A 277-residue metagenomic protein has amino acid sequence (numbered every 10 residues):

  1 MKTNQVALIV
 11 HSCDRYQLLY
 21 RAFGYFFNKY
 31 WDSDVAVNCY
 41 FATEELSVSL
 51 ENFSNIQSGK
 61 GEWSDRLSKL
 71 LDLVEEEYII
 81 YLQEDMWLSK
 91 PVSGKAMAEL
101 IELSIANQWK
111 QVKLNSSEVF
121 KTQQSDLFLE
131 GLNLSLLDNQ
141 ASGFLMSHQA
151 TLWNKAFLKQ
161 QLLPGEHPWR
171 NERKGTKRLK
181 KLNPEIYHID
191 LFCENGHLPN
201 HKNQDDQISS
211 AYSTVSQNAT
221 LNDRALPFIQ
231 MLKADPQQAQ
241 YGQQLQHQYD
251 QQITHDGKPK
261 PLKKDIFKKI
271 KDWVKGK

Functional and structural regions predicted by a protein language model:
M1-G59, S64-R66, L73, E77-Y78: N-terminal anchoring/stem segment of glycosyltransferases
Y40-F41, I80-Y81, K110-N115, L152 (+1 more regions): A structural signal for short, well-ordered beta-strand segments and their strand-loop junctions that often border
E76, L145-L163: Conserved nucleotide-sugar donor-binding and metal-coordinating catalytic region shared by glycosyltransferases
E77-W87: Short beta-strand-to-loop acidic/aromatic patch adjacent to the donor-nucleotide binding site
P91-F120: Conserved donor-nucleotide/metal-binding helix-loop-beta segment in metal-dependent transferases, i.e., the alpha-helix
D126-G143: Short, flexible, basic/aromatic active-site loop/helix in glycosyltransferases
G165-K277: C-terminal catalytic/acceptor-binding lobe
